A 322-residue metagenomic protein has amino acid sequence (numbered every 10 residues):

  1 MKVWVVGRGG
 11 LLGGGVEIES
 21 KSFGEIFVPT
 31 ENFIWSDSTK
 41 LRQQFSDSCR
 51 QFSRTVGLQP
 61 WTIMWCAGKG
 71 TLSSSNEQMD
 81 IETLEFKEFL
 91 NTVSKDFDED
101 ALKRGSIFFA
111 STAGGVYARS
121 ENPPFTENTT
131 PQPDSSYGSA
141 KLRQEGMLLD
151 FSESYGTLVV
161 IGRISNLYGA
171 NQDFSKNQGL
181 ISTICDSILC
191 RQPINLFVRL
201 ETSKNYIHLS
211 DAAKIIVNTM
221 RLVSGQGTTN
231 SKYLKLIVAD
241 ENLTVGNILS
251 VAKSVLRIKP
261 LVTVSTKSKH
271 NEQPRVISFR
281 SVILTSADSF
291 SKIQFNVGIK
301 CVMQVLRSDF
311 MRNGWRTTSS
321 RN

Functional and structural regions predicted by a protein language model:
M1-F23: N-terminal Rossmann NAD(P)H-binding glycine-rich loop of SDR-like oxidoreductase domains
V6, P60-G68, F109-A110, I237: Rossmann-fold scaffold of SDR-type NAD(P)-dependent oxidoreductases
T39-E88: NAD(P)H-binding glycine-rich loop region in Rossmannoid oxidoreductase-like domains and their noncatalytic homologs
T62-I63, L90-D134: Conserved Rossmann-fold NAD(P)-dependent oxidoreductase catalytic core, especially the SDR/UDP-sugar
D134-G138, K204: Catalytic tyrosine of NAD(P)H-dependent dehydrogenase/reductases that use a Tyr as the general acid/base
A140-R143: Active-site helix of classical SDR
G146-S203, L209-N218: NAD(P)-dependent short-chain dehydrogenase/reductase
Q192, L196-L200, K204-N322: C-terminal substrate-binding subdomain of Rossmann-fold SDR/epimerase-dehydratase oxidoreductases
